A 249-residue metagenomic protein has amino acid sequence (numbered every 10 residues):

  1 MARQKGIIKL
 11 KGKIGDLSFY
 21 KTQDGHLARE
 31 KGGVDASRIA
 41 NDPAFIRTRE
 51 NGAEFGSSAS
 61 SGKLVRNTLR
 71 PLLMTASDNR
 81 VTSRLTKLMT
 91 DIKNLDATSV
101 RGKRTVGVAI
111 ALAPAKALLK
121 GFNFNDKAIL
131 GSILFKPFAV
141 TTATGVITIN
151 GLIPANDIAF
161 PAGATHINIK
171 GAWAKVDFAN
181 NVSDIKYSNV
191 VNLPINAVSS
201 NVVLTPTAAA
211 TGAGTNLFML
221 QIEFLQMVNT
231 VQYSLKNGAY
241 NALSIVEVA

Functional and structural regions predicted by a protein language model:
M1-A128, A249: Long, polar/Ser/Thr-enriched low-complexity segments that form simple helices or flexible linkers at protein ends
G6, S37, F138, L243-S244: Residue-level marker of intrinsically disordered, low-complexity segments enriched for small/polar residues
K93-G238: Charged linear interaction tracts used for macromolecular binding and regulation
I195-V198, I245-A249: Short, surface-exposed linear segments at secondary-structure transitions and domain or protein termini
L235-V248: Low-complexity, polybasic segments enriched for Lys interleaved with small residues
